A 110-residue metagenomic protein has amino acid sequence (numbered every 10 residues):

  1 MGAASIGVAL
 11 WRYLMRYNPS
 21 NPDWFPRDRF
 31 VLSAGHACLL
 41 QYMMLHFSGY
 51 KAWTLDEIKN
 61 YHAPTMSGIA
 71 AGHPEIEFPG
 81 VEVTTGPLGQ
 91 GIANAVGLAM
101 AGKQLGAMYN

Functional and structural regions predicted by a protein language model:
G2-N110: Cofactor-binding active-site loop characterized by glycine-rich and histidine/acidic residues
